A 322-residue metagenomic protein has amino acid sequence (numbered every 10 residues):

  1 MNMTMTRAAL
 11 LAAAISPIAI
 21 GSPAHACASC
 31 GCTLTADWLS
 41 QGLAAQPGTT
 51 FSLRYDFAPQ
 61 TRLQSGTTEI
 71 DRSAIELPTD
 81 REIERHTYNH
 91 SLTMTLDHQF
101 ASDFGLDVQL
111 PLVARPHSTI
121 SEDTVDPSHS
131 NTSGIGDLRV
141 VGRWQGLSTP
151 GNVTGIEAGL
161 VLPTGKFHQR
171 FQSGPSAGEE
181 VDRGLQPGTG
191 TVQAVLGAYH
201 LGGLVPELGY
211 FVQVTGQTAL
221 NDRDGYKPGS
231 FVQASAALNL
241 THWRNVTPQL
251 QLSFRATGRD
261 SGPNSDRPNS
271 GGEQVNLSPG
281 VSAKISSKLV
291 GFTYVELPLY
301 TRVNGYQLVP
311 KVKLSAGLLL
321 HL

Functional and structural regions predicted by a protein language model:
S22-I75, P150-V153, T164-H168, R183: Outer-membrane beta-barrel biogenesis signature
W38, P78-E82, D123-S130, V181-Q186 (+3 more regions): Extracellular loop and loop/strand-boundary signature of outer-membrane beta-barrel proteins
Q41, L53-Y55, M94-H98, V108 (+7 more regions): Residues on the lipid-exposed face of transmembrane beta-strands in outer-membrane beta-barrel proteins
A45-P47, Y88-L92, T132-L138, N152 (+4 more regions): Residues that define the transmembrane beta-barrel architecture of outer-membrane proteins
T49, D103-L106, T149-V153, P206-Y210 (+2 more regions): Repeated loop/turn-to-beta-strand initiation elements of outer-membrane beta-barrel proteins
T49-F57, V108-L112, I156-L162, A198 (+4 more regions): Transmembrane beta-barrel strands of outer-membrane/channel proteins
Q64-A74, L220-L322: Outer membrane beta-barrel transmembrane domains
A114-P228: Outer-membrane pore/translocation modules
